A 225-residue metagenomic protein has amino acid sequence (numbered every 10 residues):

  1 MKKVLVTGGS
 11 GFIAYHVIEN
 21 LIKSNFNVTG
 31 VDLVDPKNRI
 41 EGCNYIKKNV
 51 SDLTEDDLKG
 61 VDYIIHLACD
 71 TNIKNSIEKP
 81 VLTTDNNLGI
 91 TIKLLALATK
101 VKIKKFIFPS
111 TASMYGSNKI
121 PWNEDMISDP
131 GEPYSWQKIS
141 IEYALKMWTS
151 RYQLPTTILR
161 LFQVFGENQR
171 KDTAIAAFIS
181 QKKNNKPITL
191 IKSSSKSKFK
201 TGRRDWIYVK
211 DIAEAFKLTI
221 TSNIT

Functional and structural regions predicted by a protein language model:
V4-S24: N-terminal Rossmann NAD(P)H-binding glycine-rich loop of SDR-like oxidoreductase domains
T7, V31, I64-L67, F106-A112 (+1 more regions): SDR active-site strand-loop-helix element
F26-V34: Conserved glycine-rich Rossmann-like NAD(P)H-binding loop of the short-chain dehydrogenase/reductase
D35-C43, D56-L58: Short loop/helix-cap segments at secondary-structure boundaries that form the rim of catalytic
G42-D52: Rossmann-fold cofactor-recognition segment
T54-N86: NAD(P)H-binding glycine-rich loop region in Rossmannoid oxidoreductase-like domains and their noncatalytic homologs
E78-K93, K100, K105, S113-I158 (+2 more regions): Catalytic helix-loop patch of NAD(P)-dependent Rossmann-fold dehydrogenases
I120, Y143-L218: NAD(P)-dependent short-chain dehydrogenase/reductase
